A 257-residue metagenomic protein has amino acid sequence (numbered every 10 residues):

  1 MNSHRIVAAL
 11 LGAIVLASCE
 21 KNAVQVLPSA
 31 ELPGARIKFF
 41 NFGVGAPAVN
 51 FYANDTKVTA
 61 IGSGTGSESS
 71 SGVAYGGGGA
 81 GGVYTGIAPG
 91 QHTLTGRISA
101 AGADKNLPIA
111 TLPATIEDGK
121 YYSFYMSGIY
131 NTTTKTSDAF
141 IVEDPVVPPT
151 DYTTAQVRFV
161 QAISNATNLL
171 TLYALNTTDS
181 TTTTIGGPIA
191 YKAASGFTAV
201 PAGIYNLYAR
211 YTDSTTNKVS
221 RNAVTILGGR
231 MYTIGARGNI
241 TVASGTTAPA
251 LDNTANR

Functional and structural regions predicted by a protein language model:
M1-C19: Sec-dependent bacterial lipoprotein signal peptides
C19-R257: Intrinsically disordered, low-complexity polar regions and short flexible loop motifs
